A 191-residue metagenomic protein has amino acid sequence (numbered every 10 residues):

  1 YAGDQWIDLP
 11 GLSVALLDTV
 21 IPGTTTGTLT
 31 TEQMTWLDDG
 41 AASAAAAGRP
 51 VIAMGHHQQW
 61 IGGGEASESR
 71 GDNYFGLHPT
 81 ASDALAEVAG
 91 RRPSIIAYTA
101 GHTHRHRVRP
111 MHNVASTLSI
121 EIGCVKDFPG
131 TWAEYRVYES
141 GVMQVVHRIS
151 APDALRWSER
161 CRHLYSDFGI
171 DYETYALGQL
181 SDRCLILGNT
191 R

Functional and structural regions predicted by a protein language model:
Q5-I7, M111: Short secondary-structure boundary/capping segments
W6, V14-L16, W132-E134: Conserved hydrophobic/aromatic beta-strand scaffold that supports enzyme active sites
L9-P10, Y138: Structural motif
G11-I21, I52-M54, S116-G123, V145-I149: Active-site-proximal beta-strand elements of phosphoester/diester hydrolases
S13-A15, T26-L118, D171-N189: His/acidic metal-ligating clusters that form di-metal
I21-G23, Q59-I61, P152: Feature marks short, surface-exposed loop/turn motifs that line or immediately flank catalytic pockets and channel
I96, G101-D153: Active-site/pore-lining binding-face segments in mid-to-C-terminal subdomains
Y138-R191: A short C-terminal boundary segment appended to hydrolase-like catalytic domains
